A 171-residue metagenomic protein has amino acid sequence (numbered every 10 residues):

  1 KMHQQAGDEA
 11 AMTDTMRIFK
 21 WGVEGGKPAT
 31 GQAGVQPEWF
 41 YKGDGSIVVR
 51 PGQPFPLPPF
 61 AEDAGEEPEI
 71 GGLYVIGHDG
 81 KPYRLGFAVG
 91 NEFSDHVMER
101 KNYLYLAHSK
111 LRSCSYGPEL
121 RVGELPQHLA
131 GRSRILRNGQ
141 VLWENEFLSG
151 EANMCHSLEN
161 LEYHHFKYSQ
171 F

Functional and structural regions predicted by a protein language model:
K1-I135, G139: Active-site microenvironments in enzyme catalytic cores
N102-S113, G117-R121, V141-Q170: Glycine-rich active-site loops that engage anionic ligands at enzyme catalytic sites
